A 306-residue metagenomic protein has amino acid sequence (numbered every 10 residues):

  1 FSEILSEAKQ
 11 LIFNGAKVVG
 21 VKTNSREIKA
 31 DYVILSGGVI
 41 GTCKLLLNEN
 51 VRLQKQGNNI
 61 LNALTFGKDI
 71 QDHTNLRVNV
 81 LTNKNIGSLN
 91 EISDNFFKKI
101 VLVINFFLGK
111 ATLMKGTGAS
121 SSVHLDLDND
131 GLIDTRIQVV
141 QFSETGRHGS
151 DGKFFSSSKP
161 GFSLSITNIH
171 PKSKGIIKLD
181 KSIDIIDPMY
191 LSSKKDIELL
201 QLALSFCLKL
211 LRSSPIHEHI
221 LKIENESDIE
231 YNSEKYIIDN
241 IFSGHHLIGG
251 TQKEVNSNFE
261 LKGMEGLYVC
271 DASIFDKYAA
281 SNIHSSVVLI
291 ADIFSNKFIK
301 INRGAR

Functional and structural regions predicted by a protein language model:
F1, R52, L76, I216-I220: A general structural signal for well-ordered secondary-structure junctions
F1-K9: A conserved beta-strand/loop element that lines the FAD pocket in flavoprotein oxidoreductases
S2-E3, I60, L267-V269: Conserved beta-strand scaffold positions in the cores of enzyme catalytic domains, especially in NTP/NDP-utilizing
L5, E27, S36-V39, C43 (+3 more regions): Conserved structured core elements
L5-S6, A63, V140: Conserved beta-strand termini and adjacent loop/short-helix elements that scaffold enzyme active sites in alpha/beta
K9-I12, A16, G20-L102, D271 (+1 more regions): Glycine-rich loop(s) and the adjacent beta-strand/alpha-helix scaffold that form part
G15, V19-K22, N83-I86, V103-I290 (+1 more regions): FAD-dependent oxidoreductase catalytic-site/capping-region signature
